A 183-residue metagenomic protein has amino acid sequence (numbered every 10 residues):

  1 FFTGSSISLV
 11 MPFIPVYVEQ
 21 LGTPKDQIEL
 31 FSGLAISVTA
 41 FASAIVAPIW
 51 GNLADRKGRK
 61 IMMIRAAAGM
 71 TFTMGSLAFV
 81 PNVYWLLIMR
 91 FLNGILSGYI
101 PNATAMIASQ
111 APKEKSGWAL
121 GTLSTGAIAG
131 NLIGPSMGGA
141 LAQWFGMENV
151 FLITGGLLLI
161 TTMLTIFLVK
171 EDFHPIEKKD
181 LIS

Functional and structural regions predicted by a protein language model:
F1-A35: Helix-loop boundary and gating motifs at the non-cytosolic
P15, G130-A142: Small-residue (Gly/Pro/Ala) motifs that create kinks and tight helix-helix packing interfaces
L34-W50: Central cavity-lining transmembrane alpha-helices of secondary-active solute carriers, predominantly the Major
I45-P81: Conserved MFS/SLC helix-loop-helix module at the cytosolic interface between two early adjacent transmembrane helices
T73, Y84-L92: Paired small-residue
M89-I128: Cytoplasmic helix-loop-helix junction between adjacent transmembrane helices in 12-TM secondary transporters
V150-F167: Symmetry-related core transmembrane helices of the 12-TM Major Facilitator Superfamily/SLC fold
F167-S183: Flexible cytoplasmic inter-helical loops of multi-pass small-molecule transporters
